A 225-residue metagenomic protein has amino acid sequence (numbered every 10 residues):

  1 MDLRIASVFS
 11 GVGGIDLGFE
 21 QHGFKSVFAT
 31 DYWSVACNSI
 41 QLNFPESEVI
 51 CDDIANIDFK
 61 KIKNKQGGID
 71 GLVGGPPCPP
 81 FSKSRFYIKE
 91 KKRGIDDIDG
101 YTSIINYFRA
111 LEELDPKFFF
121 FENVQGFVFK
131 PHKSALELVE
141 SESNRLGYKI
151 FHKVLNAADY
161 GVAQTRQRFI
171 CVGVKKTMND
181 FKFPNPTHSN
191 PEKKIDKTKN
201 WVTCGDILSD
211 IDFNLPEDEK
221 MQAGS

Functional and structural regions predicted by a protein language model:
R4-A6: Conserved beta-strand elements of the Class I
F9-V12: Class I SAM-dependent methyltransferase "Motif I" SAM/SAH-binding loop
S26-V27: Short beta-strand element of Class I
W33-S34: Conserved SAM/SAH-binding beta-strand->alpha-helix loop
N38-K63: S-adenosyl-L-methionine
K61-I69, F81-S225: Class I S-adenosyl-L-methionine
P77: Short glycine-/small-residue-rich Rossmann-like dinucleotide-binding loops
